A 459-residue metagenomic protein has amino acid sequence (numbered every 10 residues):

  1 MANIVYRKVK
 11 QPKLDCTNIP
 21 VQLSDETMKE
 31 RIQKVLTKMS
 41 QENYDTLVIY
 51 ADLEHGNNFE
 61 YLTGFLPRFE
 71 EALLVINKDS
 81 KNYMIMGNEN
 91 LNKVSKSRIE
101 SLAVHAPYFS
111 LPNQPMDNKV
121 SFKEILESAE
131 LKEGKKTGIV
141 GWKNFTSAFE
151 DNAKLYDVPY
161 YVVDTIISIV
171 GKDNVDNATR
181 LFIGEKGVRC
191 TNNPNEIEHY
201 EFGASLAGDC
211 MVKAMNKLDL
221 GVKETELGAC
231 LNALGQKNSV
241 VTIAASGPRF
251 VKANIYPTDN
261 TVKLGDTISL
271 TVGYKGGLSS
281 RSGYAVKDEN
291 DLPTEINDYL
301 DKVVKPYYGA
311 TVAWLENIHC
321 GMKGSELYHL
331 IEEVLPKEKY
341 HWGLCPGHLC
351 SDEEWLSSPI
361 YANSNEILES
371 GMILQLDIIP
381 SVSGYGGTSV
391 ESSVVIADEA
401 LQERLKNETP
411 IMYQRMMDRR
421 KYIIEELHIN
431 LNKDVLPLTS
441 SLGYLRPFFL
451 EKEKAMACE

Functional and structural regions predicted by a protein language model:
M1-E459: Active-site neighborhoods and metal-handling regions in enzymes and metal-associated proteins
